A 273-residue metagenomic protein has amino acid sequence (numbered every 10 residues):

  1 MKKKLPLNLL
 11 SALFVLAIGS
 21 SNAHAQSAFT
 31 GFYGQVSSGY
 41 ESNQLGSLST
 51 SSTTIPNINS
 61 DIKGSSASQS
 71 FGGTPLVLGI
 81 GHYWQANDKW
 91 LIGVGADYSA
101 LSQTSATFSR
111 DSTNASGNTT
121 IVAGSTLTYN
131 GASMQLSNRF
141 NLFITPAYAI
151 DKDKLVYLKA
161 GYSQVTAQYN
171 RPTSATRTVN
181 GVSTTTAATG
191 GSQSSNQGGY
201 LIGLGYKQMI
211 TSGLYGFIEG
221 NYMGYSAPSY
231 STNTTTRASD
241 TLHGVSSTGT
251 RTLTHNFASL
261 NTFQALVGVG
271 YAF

Functional and structural regions predicted by a protein language model:
M1-F29: Cleavable N-terminal export/targeting peptides
S27-Y40: Short N-terminal segments immediately surrounding and downstream of signal-peptide cleavage
F29, Q85-N87, D151-D153, M209-T211: Outer-membrane beta-barrel channels and translocator barrels
G31-Y33, G73-V77, L91, S137-N141 (+3 more regions): Transmembrane beta-barrel architecture of outer-membrane proteins
V36-S38, L78-H82, A96-Y98, N138 (+5 more regions): Residues on the lipid-exposed face of transmembrane beta-strands in outer-membrane beta-barrel proteins
N43-G73, A100-N138, Q164-Q197, S226-Q264: Extracellular/periplasm-exposed beta-strand and loop segments of Gram-negative cell-envelope proteins, dominated by
L76-S109: Mid-chain, structured segments of secreted extracytoplasmic proteins
T184, Q197-M223: Alpha-helical membrane segments in multi-pass integral membrane proteins
